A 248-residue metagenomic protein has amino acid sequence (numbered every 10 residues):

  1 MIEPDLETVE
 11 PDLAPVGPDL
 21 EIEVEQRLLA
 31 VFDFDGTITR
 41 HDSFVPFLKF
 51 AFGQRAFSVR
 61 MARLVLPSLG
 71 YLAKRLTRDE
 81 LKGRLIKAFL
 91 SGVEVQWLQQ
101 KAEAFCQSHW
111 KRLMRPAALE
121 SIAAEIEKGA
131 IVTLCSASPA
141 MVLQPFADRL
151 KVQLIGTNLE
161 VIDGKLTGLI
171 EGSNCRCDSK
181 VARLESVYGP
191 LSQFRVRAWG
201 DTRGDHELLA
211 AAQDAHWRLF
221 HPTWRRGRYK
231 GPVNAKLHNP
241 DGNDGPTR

Functional and structural regions predicted by a protein language model:
M1-P15, D19, Q26-R27, Q100 (+1 more regions): C-terminal cap/substrate-recognition subdomain and adjoining C-terminal extension of metal-dependent phosphatase-like
G17-K74: Active-site neighborhood of HAD-like aspartate-dependent phosphohydrolases
I38, R55, L76, G92 (+2 more regions): Residues at alpha-helix boundaries and short interhelical turns
D42, V93, S179: Conserved active-site and cofactor/substrate-binding residues in soluble primary-metabolism enzymes
F44-V45, K82, V181: A general structural signal for well-ordered alpha-helical segments in protein cores
F50-G53, A104, D214: Residues within well-ordered alpha-helical secondary structure of globular protein domains
L69-V95, A147-L150, L154-N158: Short, compositionally biased "basic patch" segments
L81-P116: Metal-dependent phosphoesterase signature
